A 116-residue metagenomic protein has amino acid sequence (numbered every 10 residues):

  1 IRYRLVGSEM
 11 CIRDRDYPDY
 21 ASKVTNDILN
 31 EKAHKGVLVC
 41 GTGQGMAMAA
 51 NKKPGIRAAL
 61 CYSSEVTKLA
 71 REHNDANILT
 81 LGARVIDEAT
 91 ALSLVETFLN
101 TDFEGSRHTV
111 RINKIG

Functional and structural regions predicted by a protein language model:
I1-G7, C11-I12: Single conserved hydrophobic/aromatic residue that forms the stacking wall/gate of nucleotide- or nucleobase-binding
D16: N-terminal entry motif of extracellular EGF-like repeats
D19-T42: Short, structured active-site "lid" loops
H34-L38, I56-A59, A76-T80: Structural motif
G45-I56, S63: Short Gly/Thr/Asp-enriched flexible loops that form oxyanion-binding sites at enzyme active sites
S64-G116: C-terminal binding/interaction regions
